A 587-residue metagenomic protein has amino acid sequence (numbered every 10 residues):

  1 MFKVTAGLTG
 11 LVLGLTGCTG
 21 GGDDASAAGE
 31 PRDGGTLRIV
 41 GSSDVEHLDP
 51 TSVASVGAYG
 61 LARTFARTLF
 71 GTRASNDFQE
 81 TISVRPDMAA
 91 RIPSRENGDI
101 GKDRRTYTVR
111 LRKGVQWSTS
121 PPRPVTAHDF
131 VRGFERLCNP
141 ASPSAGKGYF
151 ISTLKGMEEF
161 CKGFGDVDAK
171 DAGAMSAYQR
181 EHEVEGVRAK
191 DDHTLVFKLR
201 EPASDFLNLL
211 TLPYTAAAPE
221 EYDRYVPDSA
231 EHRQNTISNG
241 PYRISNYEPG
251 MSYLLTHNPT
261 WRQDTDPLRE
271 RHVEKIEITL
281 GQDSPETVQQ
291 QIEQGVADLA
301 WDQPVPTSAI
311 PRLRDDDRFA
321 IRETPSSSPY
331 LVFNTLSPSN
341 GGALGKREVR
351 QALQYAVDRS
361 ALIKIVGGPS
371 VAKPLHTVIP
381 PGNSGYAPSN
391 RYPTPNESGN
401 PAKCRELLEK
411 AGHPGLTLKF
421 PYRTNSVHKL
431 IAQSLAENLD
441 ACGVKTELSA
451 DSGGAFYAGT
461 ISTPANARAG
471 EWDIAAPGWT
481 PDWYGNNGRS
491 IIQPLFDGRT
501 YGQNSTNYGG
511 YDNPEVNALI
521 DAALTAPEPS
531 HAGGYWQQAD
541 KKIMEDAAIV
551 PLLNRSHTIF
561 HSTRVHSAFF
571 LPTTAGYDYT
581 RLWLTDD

Functional and structural regions predicted by a protein language model:
E30, Q351, I363-V366, E447-A458 (+4 more regions): Extracytoplasmic/peripheral linker and loop segments enriched in polar/acidic and small residues with frequent Thr/Pro
R38, V125-G133, D192-P202, G240-P241 (+6 more regions): Alpha-helical secondary-structure segments
V40-I100, I237: N-terminal lobe/hinge region of extracytoplasmic solute-binding protein
R73-D77, V167-T194, K198-E277, A402 (+1 more regions): Gly/Pro-rich hinge or "lid" segments in bacterial periplasmic/extracellular proteins
R91-G156, V196, Q291, A343-G345: Aromatic- and charge-enriched surface segment that lines or borders ligand/interaction sites
Y242, N340, S370-L407, N425-L430: Structural transition elements
S245-T256, T265, E277-N340, I365: Extracellular/periplasmic solute-recognition and catalytic clefts
I559-D587: Long beta-strand-rich cores associated with HINT superfamily self-processing modules
